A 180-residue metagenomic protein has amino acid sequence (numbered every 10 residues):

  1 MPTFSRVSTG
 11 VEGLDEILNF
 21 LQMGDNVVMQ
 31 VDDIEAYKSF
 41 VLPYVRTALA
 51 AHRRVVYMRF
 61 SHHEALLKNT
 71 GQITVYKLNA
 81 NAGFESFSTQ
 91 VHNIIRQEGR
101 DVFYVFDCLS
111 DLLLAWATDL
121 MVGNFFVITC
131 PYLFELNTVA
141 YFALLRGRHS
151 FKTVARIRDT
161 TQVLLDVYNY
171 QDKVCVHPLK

Functional and structural regions predicted by a protein language model:
R6-H62: Glycine-rich P-loop/Walker A and Walker A-like loops and their local beta1-loop-alpha1 context in P-loop NTPases
N19-Q22, T47-A51, I95-E98, P131-L136 (+1 more regions): Conserved catalytic network of the ASCE P-loop NTPase/AAA+ motor domain
V27, V56-M58, T74-Y76, Y141 (+1 more regions): Hydrophobic/aromatic beta-strand patches that form the interior of the parallel beta-sheet core in alpha/beta enzyme
V28, F103-D107, Y141: Structural motif
Y37, H63-K68, H149-F151: Short, charged/polar "capping" segments at the starts of alpha-helices and the immediately preceding loops
A51-L114: Conserved inter-motif catalytic segment of the P-loop NTP-binding fold
A115-W116, M121-R148: Substrate-engagement module of ASCE P-loop NTPases
T138, L144-K180: Phosphate-binding/switch region of NTP-binding enzymes
